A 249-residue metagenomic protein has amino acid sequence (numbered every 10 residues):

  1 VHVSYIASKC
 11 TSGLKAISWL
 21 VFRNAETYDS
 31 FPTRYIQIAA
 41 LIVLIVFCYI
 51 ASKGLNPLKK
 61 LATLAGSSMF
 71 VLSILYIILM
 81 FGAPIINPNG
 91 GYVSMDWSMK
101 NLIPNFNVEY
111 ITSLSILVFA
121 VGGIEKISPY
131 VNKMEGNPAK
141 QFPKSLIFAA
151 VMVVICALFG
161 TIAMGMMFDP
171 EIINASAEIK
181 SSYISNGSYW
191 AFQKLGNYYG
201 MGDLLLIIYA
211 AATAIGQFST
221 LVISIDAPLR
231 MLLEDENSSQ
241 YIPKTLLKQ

Functional and structural regions predicted by a protein language model:
V1, D29-S30, P138-A149, S238-Q249: Membrane-interface alpha-helices at helix entry/exit sites of multi-pass transporters
V1-Q37, A210-E234: Hydrophobic transmembrane alpha-helices that form the core helical bundles of multi-pass secondary transporters
I6-K9, G13-A16, L20-R23, S52-L55 (+5 more regions): Transmembrane helix-loop junctions and nearby membrane-interface residues
C10-I42, I85-E109: Inter-helical loop and helix-membrane interface segments of multi-pass membrane transporters/permeases
L14, Y35-G90, G122, L146 (+1 more regions): Membrane-interface loop-to-helix entry segments
F22, V151-F218, S238-Q249: TM-loop-TM module centered on a large, flexible mid-protein loop between adjacent transmembrane helices in multi-pass
T27-R34, K53-K60, I103-E109, P138-Q141 (+1 more regions): Juxtamembrane loop-transmembrane helix junctions in multi-pass integral membrane proteins, especially the extracellular
A39-V43, A83, M99-M167, D203-I225: Hydrophobic, membrane-embedded alpha-helices of multi-pass small-molecule transporters
